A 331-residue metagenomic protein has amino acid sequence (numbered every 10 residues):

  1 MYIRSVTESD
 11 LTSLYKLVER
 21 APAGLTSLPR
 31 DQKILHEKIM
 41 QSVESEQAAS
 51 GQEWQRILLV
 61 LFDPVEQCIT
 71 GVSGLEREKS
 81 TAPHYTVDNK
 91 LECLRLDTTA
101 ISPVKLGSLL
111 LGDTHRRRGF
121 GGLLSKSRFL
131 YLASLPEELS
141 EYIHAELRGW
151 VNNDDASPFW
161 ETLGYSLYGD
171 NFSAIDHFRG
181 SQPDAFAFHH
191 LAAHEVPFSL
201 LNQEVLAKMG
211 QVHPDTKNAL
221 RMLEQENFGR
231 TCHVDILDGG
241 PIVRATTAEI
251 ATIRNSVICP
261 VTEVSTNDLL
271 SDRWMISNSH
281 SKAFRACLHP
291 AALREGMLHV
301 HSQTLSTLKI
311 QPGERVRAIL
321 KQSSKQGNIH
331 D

Functional and structural regions predicted by a protein language model:
Y2-L14: A short beta-loop-alpha structural element at the N-terminal edge of CoA-dependent acyl/N-acetyltransferase catalytic
S27-T70, G74-A82: Active-site rim helix/loop that mediates acceptor-substrate recognition in acyltransferases
R56, I69, L75-S80, E138-E295 (+1 more regions): Extended, composition-driven regions rather than compact fold-specific motifs
G74-S108, S173-D184: Conserved acyl-donor/pantetheine-binding loop and adjacent beta-alpha core of acyl/acetyltransferases and related
S108-L111, R116-L132: Conserved acetyl-CoA-binding loop-helix of GNAT-fold acetyltransferases
H289-E314: Short beta-strand-centered segments at strand-helix junctions
V316-A318: A generic structural signal for residues embedded in beta-strands
L320-Q326: Short, charged beta-turn/beta-strand-edge "cap" motif at the junction between a beta-strand and an adjacent loop
